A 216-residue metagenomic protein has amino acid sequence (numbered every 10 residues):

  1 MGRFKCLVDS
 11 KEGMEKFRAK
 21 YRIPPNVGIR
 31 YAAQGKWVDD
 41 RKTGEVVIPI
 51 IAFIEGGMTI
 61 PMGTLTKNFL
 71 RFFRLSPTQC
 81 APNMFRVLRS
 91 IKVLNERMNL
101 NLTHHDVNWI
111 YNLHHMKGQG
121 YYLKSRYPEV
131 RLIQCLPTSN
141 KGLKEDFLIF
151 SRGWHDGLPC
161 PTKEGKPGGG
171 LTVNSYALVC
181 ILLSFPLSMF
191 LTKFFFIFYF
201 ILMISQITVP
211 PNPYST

Functional and structural regions predicted by a protein language model:
M1-T216: Residue-register detector that marks a fixed positional context within folded domains
